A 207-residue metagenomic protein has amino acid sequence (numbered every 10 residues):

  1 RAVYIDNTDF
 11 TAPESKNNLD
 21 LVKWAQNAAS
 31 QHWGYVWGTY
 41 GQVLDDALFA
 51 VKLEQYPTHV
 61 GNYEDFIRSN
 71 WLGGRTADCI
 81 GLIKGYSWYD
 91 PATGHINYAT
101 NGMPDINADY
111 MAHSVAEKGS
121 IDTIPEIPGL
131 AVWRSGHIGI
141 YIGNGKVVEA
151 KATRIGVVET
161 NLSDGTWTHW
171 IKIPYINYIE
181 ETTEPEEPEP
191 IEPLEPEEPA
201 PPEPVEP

Functional and structural regions predicted by a protein language model:
R1, R134, I140-T166: Catalytic Cys-His active-site segments of thiol-dependent hydrolases/isopeptidases
R1-H95, S135-H137, V148-A150, E180: N-terminal capping segments
Y4-T11, E181-P207: Intrinsically disordered, low-complexity repeat and linker tracts
P91-S114, I140: Short, basic/aromatic beta-hairpin or loop at an interaction surface
S114-T123: Short alpha-helix capping/helix-loop boundary micro-motifs
I127-L130: Loop/turn positions that initiate beta-strands
S163-E187: A recurrent domain-boundary module in secreted/ectodomain proteins
